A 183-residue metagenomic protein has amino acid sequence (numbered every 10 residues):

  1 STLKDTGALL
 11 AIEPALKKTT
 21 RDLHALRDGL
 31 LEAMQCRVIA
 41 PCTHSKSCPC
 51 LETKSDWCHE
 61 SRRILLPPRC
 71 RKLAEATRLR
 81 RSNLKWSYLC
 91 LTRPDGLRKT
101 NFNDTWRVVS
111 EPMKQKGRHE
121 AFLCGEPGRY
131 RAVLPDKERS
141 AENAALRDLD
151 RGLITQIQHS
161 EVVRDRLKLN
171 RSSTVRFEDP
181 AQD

Functional and structural regions predicted by a protein language model:
S1-L10, A25, L31-E32: A short glycine-rich, Lys/Arg-flanked "PGG" loop and its adjoining helix->strand segment in the class I
L3-D5, A33-Q35, R98-N103: Intrinsically disordered, low-complexity coil segments
L3-K17, R37-P41: Conserved beta-strand signature within the Rossmann-like core of class I S-adenosyl-L-methionine
K18-T20, S47-C48, R98: Eukaryotic short linear interaction motifs
T19, L23-H24, L84: Active-site-proximal structural scaffolding
D22-S45, L51-L66: Conserved Class I S-adenosyl-L-methionine
E60-D183: C-terminal lobe and adjacent flexible extensions of AdoMet/dcAdoMet transferase-like proteins
